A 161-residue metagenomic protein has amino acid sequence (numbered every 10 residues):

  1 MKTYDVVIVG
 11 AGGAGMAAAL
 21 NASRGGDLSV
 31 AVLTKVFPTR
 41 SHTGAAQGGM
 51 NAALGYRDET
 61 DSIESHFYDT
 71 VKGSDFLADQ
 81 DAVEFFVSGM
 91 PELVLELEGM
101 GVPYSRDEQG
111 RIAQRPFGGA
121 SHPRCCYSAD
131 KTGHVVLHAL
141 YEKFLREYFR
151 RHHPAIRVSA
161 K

Functional and structural regions predicted by a protein language model:
M1-Y4: Core beta-strand elements of the Rossmann-like FAD/NAD(P) dinucleotide-binding domain in flavoenzyme oxidoreductases
V6-V32: N-terminal Rossmann-like FAD-binding beta1-loop-alpha1 element of flavoenzymes
L28-S29, T34-K161: Conserved N-terminal/central alpha/beta ligand/cofactor-binding core
